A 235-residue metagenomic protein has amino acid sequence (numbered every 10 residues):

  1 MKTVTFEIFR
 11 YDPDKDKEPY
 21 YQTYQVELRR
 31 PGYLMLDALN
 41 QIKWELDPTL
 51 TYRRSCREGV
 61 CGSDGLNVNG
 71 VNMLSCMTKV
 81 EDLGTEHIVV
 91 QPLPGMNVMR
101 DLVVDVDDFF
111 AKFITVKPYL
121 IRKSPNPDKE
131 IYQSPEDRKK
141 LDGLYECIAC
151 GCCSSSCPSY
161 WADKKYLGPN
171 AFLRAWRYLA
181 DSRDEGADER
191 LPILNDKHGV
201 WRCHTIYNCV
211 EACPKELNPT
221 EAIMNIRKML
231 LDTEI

Functional and structural regions predicted by a protein language model:
K2-Y24: Eukaryote-biased recognition of intrinsically disordered, low-complexity regulatory segments
Q22-Y33: Short, contiguous acidic and Ser/Thr-rich linear segments
E27, N67-G70: Short strand-turn-strand beta-turns centered on an Asx-Gly dipeptide
G32-P48, Q91-I235: Ferredoxin-type iron-sulfur electron-transfer modules in oxidoreductases and energy-metabolism complexes
C56-G65: Short, structured protein-protein interaction patches enriched in aromatics and acidic/basic residues, typified by
K79-V80: A generic structural motif
